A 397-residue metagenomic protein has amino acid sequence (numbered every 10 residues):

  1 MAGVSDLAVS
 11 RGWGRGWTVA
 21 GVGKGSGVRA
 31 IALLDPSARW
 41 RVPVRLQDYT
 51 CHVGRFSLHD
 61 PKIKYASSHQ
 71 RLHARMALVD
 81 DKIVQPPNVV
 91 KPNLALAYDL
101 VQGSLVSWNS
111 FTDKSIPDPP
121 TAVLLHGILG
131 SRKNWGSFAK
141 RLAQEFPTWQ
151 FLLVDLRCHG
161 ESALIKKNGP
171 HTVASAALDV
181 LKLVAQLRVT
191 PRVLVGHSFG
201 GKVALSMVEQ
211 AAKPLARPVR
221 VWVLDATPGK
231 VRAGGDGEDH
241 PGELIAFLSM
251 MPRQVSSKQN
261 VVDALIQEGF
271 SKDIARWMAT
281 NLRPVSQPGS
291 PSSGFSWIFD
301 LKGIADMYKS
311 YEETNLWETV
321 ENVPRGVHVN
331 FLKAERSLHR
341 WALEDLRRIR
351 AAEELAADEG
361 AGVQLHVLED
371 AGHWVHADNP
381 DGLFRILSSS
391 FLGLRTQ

Functional and structural regions predicted by a protein language model:
M1-D60: N-terminal chloroplast transit peptides
K82, P86-L94, D99-P119, G136-V195 (+6 more regions): Active-site loop/oxyanion-hole signature of alpha/beta-hydrolase fold enzymes
P119, G127-G130, S198, E335: Active-site glycine-rich loops that stabilize anionic/oxyanionic intermediates across multiple enzyme folds
L129, L156-G160, P228, G372-V375: Alpha/beta-hydrolase active-site loop signature
L205-S257: Flexible "cap/lid" loop of the alpha/beta hydrolase fold
P252-E312: Conserved alpha/beta-hydrolase catalytic His-Asp/Glu region
S286-V367: Conserved serine/cysteine hydrolase catalytic core
A357-Q397: Catalytic active-site module of serine/aspartate enzymes centered on a nucleophile-bearing elbow/loop
